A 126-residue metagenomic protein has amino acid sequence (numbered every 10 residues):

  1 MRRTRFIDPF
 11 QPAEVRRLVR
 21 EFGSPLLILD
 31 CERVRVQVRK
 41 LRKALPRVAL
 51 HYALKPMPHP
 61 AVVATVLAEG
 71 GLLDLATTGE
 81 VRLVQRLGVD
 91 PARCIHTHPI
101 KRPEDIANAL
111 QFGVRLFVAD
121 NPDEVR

Functional and structural regions predicted by a protein language model:
M1-L116, P122-R126: A charged N-terminal "starter" segment
